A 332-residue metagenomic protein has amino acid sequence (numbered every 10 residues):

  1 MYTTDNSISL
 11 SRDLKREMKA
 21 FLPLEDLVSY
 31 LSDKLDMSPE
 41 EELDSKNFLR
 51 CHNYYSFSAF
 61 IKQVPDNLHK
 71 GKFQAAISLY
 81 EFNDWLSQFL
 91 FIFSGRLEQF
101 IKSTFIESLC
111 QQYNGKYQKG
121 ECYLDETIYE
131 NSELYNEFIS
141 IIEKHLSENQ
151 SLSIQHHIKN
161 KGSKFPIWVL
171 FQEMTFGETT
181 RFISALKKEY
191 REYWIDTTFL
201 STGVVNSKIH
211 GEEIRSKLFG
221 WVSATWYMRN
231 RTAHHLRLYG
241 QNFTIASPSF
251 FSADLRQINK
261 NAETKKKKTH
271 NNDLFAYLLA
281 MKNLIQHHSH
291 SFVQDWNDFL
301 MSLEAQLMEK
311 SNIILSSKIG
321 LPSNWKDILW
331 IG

Functional and structural regions predicted by a protein language model:
M1-Y227, Y239-G332: Extended intrinsically disordered or low-complexity regions, especially N/C-terminal cytosolic tails and loops, rather
H235: Acidic/aromatic/glycine-rich contiguous surface patches that form carbohydrate-binding/processing clefts and analogous
